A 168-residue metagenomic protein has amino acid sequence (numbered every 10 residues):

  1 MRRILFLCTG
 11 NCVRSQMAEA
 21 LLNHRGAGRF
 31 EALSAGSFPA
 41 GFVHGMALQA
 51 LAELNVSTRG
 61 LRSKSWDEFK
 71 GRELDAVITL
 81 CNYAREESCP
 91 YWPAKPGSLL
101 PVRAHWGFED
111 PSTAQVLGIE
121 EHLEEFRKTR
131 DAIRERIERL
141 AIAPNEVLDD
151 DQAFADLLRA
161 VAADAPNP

Functional and structural regions predicted by a protein language model:
M1-K70: Conserved active-site segments centered on acidic
G10-C12, N82-R85, D110: Short glycine-rich anion-binding loops that position phosphate/pyrophosphate groups of nucleotides and phosphorylated
H24, E53, L80, R134-E135: Generic detector of well-ordered secondary structure
T58, A84-S88: Glycine-rich nucleotide phosphate-binding loop and flanking beta-alpha elements of Rossmann-like dinucleotide-binding
R72, L80-Y83, A94, R139: Active-site cofactor/cluster-binding pocket
D75: Conserved acidic residues
T79-L80, H105: Redox-cofactor binding/interface segments in oxidoreductases and associated redox assembly factors
E87-P168: Phosphate-binding/catalytic loops
